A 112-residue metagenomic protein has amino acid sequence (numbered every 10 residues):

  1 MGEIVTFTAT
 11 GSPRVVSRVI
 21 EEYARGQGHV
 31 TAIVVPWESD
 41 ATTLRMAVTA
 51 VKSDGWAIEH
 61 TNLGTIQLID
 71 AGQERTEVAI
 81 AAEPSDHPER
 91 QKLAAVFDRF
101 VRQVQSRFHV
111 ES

Functional and structural regions predicted by a protein language model:
M1-S112: Ser/Thr-rich, low-complexity intrinsically disordered terminal regions
